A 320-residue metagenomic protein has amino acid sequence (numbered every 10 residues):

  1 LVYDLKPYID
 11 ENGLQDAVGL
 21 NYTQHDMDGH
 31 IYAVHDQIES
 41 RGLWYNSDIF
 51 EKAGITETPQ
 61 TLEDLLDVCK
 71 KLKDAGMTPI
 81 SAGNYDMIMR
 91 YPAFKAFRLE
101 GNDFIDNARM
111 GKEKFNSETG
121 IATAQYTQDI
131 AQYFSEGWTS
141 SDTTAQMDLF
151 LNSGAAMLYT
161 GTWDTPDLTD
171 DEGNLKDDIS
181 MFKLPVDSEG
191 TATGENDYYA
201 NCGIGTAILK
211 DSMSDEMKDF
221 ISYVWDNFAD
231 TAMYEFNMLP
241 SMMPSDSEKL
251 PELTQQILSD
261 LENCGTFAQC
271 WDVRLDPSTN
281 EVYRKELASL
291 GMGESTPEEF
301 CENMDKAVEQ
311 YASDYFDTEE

Functional and structural regions predicted by a protein language model:
L1-A17, E51-Q60, L149, S153-M157 (+3 more regions): Extracytoplasmic "Venus flytrap"/periplasmic binding protein-like
L1-G42, L66, Y91-A93, S180-L184: Hinge/lid segment of periplasmic solute-binding proteins
D4-A17, E100-A122, D170-N174, V186-D197 (+2 more regions): Short, solvent-exposed loop/beta-turn-alpha elements that line the ligand-binding surface or hinge of extracytoplasmic
A53, Q132, E172-F236: Extracytoplasmic/periplasmic substrate-recognition and gating elements
Q60-L66, W138-N152: Short helix-initiation/N-cap motifs at beta->coil->alpha
C69-K71, M110-T139: Glycine-centered hinge/linker elements that transmit conformational signals in sensory and ligand-binding systems
S81, A156-G161, S180: Paired acidic/hydrophobic, glycine-rich loop segments that form the ligand-binding mouth/hinge of periplasmic-binding
F182-V186, M233-S289, S313-E320: Long, aromatic- and glycine/proline-rich binding clefts that accommodate carbohydrate-like moieties
